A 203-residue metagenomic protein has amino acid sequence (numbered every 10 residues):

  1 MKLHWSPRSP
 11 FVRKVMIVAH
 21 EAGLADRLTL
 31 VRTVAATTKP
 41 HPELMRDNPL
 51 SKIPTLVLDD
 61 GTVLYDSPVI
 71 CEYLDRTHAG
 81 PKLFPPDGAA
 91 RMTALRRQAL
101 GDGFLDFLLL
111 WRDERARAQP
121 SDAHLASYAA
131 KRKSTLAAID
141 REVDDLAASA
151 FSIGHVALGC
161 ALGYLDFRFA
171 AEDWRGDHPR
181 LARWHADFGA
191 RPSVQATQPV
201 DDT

Functional and structural regions predicted by a protein language model:
M1-A123: GST-like domain detector, emphasizing the conserved glutathione-binding G-site in the N-terminal thioredoxin-like
L56, V156, F188-R191: Residue-level signal for nonpolar/aromatic packing positions in well-ordered secondary structure
D59, G159, V200: Conserved residues at the C-terminal ends of beta-strands
G101-R183: GST-like fold's C-terminal all-alpha helical module
D145, T197-T203: Long amphipathic alpha-helical segments
G176-T197: C-terminal end-helix/capping segment
